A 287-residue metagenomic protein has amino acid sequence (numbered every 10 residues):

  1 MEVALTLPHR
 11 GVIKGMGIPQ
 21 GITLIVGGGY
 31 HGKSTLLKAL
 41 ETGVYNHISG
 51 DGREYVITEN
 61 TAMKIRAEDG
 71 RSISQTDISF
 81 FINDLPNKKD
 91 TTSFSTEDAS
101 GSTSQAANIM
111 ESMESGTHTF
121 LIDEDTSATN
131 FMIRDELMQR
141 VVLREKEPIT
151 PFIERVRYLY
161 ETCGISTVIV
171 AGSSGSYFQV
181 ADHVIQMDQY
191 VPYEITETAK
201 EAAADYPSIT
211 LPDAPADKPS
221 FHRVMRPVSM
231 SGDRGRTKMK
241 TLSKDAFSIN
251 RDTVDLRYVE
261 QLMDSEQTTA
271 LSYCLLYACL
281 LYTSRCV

Functional and structural regions predicted by a protein language model:
M1-G11: N-terminal pre-Walker A segment at the start of P-loop NTPase domains
R10-Q20: Phosphate-binding P-loop
P19-E41: Glycine-rich phosphate-binding P-loop
V44-F80: AAA+/P-loop NTPase substrate/partner-engagement loops
T96-D123: Phosphate-binding/switch loop-helix module in NTP-utilizing enzymes
M113-V156, Y160-E161, S173-Q179, H183-A199: Conserved P-loop NTPase nucleotide-binding/switch module
M187-T268: Conserved P-loop NTPase
Y282-V287: Conserved small/polar residues in nucleotide/adenosyl-binding loops
